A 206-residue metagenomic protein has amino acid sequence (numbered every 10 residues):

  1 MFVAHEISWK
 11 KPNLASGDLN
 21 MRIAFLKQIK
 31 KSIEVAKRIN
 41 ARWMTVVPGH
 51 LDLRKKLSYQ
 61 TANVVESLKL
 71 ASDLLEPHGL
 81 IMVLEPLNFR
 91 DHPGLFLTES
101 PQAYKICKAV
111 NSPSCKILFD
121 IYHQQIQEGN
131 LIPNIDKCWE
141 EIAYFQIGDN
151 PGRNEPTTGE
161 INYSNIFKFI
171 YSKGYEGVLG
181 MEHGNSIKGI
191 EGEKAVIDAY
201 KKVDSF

Functional and structural regions predicted by a protein language model:
M1-F2, T45, V83, A143-Q146 (+1 more regions): Conserved beta-strand positions in the central sheet of alpha/beta enzyme cores
F2-I7, R42: Carboxylate-rich helix-loop segments that flank metal/cofactor sites and access channels in metalloenzymes
A4, K11-P12, H92-G94, Y144 (+1 more regions): Generic secondary-structure boundary/loop-capping signal
H5-W9, P48-D52, P86-R90, I121-H123 (+2 more regions): Active-site-proximal loop/turn and secondary-structure-junction residues that shape catalytic pockets, frequently
K10-K116, I126: Active-site acidic/histidine proton-transfer and metal-coordination neighborhood in alpha/beta enzyme cores
L97-F119, H123-F206: Histidine-acidic metal/acid-base catalytic patches
